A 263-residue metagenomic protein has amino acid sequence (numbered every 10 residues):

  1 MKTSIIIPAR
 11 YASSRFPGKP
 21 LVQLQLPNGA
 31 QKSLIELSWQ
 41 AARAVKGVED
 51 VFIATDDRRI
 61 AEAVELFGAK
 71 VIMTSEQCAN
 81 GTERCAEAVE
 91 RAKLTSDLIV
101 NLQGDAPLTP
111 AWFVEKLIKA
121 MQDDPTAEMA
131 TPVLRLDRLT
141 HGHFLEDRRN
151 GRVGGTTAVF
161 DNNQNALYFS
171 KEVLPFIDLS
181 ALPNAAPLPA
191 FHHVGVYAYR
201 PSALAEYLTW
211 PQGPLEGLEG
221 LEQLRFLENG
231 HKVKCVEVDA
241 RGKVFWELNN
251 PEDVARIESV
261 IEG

Functional and structural regions predicted by a protein language model:
M1-P17: N-terminal nucleotide-binding beta1-loop-alpha1 segment
K2-I7, I35, A42, V51 (+1 more regions): Hydrophobic targeting segments
Y11, S75-G81, A240-G242: Short, acidic/turn-prone active-site loops that include or flank metal/cofactor- and phosphate-binding residues
Q31-E49, L66-F67, E228-N229: A short, N-terminal amphipathic alpha-helix
V48, L94-S96, D124-A127, H231: Short, high-confidence coil segments that cap the C-terminus of an alpha-helix and link into the following beta-strand
F52, R58-K119: Short phosphate-binding loop-to-helix
L94, F169, L182-G263: Conserved alpha/beta core of the MobA/IspD/sugar-nucleotide pyrophosphorylase nucleotidyltransferase superfamily
T109-W210: Conserved core of the sugar-phosphate nucleotidyltransferase
